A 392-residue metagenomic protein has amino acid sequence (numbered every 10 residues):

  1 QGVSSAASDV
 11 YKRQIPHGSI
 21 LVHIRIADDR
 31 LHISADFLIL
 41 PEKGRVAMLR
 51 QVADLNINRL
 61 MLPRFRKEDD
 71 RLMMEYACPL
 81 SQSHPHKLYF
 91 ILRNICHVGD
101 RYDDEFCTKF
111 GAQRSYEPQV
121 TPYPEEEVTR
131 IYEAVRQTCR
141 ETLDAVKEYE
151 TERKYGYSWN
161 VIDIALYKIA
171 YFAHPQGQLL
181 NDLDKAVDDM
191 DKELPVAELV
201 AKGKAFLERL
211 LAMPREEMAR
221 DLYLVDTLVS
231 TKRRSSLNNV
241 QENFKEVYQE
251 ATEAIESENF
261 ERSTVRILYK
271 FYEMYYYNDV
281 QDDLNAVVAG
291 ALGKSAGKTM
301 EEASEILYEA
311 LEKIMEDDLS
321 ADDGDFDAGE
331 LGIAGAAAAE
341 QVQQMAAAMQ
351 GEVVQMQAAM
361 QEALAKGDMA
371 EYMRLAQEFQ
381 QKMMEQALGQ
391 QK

Functional and structural regions predicted by a protein language model:
Q1-A7, Y11: Single conserved hydrophobic/aromatic residue that forms the stacking wall/gate of nucleotide- or nucleobase-binding
I20-E42: The feature represents the first ordered module of a protein
S34-D69: Short, internal acidic amphipathic alpha-helical interface segments that mediate docking to partner proteins
F65-F90: Well-ordered alpha/beta subsegment
L88-Y102: Short amphipathic C-terminal alpha-helix that caps PH/PH-like domains
C107-I162: Charged, amphipathic alpha-helical linkers/stalks
D163-S263: Charged, long alpha-helical assembly modules
E253-Q380, M384-Q390: Charge-dense, extended regions
